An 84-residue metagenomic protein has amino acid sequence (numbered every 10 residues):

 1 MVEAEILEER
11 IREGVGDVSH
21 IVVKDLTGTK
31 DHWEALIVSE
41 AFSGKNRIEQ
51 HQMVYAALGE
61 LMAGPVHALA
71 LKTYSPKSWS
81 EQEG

Functional and structural regions predicted by a protein language model:
M1-H20: N-proximal, solvent-exposed amphipathic alpha-helical segments enriched in charged/polar residues
R12-E13, D25-G28, E60: Short secondary-structure boundary/capping segments within folded domains
D17-E34: Short edge beta-strands and adjacent turn/loop segments
L26, V38, K72-P76: Short loop/turn motifs enriched for small/polar and acidic residues
G28-K30, F42, S78-W79: Short Gly/Pro-enriched loop/turn and capping motifs at secondary-structure junctions
E34-E49: A short interface-forming secondary-structure element
Q52-G84: C-terminal structural segments of small proteins and small subunits
